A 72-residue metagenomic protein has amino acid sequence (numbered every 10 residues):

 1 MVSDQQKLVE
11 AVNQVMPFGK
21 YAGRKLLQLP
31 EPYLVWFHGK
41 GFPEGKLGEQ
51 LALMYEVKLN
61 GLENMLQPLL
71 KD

Functional and structural regions predicted by a protein language model:
M1-D72: DEDD superfamily 3′-5′ metal-dependent exonuclease/proofreading module
